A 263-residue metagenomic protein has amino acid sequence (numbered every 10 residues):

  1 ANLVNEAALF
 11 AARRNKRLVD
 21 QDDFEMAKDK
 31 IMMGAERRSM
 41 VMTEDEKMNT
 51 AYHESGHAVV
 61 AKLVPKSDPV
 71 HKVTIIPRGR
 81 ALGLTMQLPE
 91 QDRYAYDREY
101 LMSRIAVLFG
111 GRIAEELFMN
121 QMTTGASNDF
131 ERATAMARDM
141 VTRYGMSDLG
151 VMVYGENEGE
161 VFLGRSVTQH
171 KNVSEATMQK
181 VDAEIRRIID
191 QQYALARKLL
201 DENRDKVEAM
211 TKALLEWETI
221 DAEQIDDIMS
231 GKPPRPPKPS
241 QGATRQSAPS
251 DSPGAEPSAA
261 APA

Functional and structural regions predicted by a protein language model:
A1-D22, D29-R37, A58-V70, M140-S147 (+1 more regions): AAA+ ATPase "lid" subdomain C-terminal helix
A27-K28, N157: Short secondary-structure capping/turn micro-motifs that flank functional sites
E36-S39, S240: Residue-level detector of intrinsically disordered/flexible regions characterized by low predicted structural confidence
D45-Y52, A58-A263: Soluble catalytic regions of large protease machineries
